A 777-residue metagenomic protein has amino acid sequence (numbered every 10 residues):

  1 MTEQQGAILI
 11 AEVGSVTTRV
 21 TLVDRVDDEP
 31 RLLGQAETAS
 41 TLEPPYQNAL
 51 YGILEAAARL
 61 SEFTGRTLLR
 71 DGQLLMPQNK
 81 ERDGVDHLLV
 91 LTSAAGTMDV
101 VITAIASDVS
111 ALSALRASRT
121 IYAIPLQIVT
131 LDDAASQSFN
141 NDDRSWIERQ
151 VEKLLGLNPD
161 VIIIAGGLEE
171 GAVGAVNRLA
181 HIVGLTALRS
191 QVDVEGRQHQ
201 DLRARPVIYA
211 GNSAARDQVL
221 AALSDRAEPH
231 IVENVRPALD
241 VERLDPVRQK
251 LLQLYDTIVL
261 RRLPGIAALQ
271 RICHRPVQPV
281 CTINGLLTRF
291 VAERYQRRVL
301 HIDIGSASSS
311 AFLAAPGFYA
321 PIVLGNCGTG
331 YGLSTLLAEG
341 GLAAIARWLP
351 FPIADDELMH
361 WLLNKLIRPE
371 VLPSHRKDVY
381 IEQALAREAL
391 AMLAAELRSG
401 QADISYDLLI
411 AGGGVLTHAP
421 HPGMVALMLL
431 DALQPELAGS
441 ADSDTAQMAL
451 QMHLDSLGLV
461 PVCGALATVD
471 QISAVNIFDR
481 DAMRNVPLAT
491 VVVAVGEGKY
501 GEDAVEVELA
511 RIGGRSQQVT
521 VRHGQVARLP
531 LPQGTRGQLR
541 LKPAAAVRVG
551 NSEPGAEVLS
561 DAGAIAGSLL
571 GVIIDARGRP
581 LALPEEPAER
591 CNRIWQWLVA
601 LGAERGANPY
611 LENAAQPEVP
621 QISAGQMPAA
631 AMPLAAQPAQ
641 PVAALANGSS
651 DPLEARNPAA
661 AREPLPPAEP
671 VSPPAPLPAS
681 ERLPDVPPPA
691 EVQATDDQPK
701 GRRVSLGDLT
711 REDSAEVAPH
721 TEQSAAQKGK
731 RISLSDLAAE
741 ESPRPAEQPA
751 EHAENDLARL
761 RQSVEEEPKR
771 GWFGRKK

Functional and structural regions predicted by a protein language model:
M1-Q5, Q73-S93, S113, A123 (+3 more regions): Conserved phosphate-binding catalytic cores of ATP/NTP-utilizing and phosphoryl-transfer enzymes
T2-D28, M98-V101, V151-E152, G156-G166 (+2 more regions): Gly/Thr-rich phosphate-binding beta-strand-loop-beta motif of the actin/hexokinase/Hsp70
G14, E169, P206-Q218, D407-H421: Glycine-rich phosphate-binding loops at beta-strand->alpha-helix junctions
V16-N48, D108-V109, T120-Q127, D133 (+1 more regions): Short glycine-rich, Thr/Ser-proximal phosphate-binding strand/loop in the N-terminal lobe of ATP-dependent enzymes
L22, G52, A58, Q270-H301 (+3 more regions): Helical "lid/coupling" subdomains associated with nucleotide-phosphate turnover
A36-T64, D132-W146, E169-E170, T335-G341 (+1 more regions): N-terminal phosphate-binding loop and adjacent alpha-helix
D71-A111, G166, L416-A419: Short beta-strand-loop/turn "lid" adjacent to the catalytic site in phosphate-handling enzymes
Q621-E747, E751-Q762, R770-G771: Low-complexity, Pro/Ser/Thr/Gly/Ala-rich intrinsically disordered linkers and tails that serve as
